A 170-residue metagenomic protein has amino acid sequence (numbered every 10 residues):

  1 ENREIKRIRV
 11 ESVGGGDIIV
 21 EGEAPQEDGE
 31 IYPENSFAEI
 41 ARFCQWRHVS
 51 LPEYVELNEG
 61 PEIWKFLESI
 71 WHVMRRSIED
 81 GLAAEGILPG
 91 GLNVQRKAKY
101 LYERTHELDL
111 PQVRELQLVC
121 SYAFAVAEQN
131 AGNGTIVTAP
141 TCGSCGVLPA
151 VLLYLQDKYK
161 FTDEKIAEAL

Functional and structural regions predicted by a protein language model:
E1-L108: C-terminal regulatory domains involved in ligand/effector binding and gene-expression control
P61-A169: Accessory "access/gating" subregions that flank catalytic or transport cores
